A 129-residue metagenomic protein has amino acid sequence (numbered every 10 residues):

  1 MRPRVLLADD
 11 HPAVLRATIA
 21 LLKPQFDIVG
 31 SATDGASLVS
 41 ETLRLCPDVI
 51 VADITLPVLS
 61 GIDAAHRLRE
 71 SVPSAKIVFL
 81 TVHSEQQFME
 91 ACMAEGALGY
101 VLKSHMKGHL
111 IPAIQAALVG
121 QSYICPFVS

Functional and structural regions predicted by a protein language model:
A8-D9, A32, I50: Conserved sequence signature across two-component system core domains
D10, L80-S84, K103-H105: Conserved active-site segment of CheY-like receiver
P12-G30: Two-component/phosphorelay signaling modules centered on CheY-like receiver
D34-S37, S60-D63: Acidic catalytic/metal-coordinating carboxylates
I50, I77, Y100-V101: Two-component signal transduction core modules
D53-I54, T81: Active-site residues of response regulator receiver
I62-S74: Short amphipathic alpha-helix used as the core "switch/output" element in two-component signaling
Q87-A94, L98-S129: Short, flexible helix-to-coil linker/hinge segments that flank and couple to helix-turn-helix
